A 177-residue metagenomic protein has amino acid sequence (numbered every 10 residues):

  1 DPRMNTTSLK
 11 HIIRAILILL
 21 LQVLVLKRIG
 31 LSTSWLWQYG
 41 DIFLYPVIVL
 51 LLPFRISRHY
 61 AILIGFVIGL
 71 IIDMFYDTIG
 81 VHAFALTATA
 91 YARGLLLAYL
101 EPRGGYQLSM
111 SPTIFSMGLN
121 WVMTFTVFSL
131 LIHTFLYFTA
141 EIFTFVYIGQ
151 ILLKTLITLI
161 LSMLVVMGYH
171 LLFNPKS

Functional and structural regions predicted by a protein language model:
D1-S177: Terminal, non-globular segments
